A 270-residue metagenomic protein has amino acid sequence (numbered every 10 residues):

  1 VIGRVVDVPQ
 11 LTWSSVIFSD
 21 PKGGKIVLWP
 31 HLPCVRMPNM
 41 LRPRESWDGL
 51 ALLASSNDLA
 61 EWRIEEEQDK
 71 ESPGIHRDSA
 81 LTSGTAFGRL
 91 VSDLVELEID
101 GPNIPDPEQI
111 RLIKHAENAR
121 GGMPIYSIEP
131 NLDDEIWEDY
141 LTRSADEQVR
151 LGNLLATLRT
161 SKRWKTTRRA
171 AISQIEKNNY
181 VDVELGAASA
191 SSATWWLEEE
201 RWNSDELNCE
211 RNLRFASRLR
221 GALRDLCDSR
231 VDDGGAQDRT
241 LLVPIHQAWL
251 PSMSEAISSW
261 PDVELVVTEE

Functional and structural regions predicted by a protein language model:
V1-E270: Compositional signal for N-terminal targeting/processing segments
